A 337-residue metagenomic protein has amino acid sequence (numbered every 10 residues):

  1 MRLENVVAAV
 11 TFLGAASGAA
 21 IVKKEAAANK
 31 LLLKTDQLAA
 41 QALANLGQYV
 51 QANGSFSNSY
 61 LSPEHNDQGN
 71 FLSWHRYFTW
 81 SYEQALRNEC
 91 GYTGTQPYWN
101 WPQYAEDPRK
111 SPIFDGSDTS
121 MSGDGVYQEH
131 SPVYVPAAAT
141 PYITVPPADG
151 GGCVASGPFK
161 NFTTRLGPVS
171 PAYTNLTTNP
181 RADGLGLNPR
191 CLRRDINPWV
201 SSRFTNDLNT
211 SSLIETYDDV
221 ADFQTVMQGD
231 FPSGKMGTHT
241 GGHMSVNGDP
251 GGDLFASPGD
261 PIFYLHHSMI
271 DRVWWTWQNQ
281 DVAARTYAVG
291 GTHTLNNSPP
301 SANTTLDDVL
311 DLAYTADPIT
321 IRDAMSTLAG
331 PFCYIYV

Functional and structural regions predicted by a protein language model:
M1-K24: Fungal secretory targeting signals
A19-V337: C-terminal accessory segments of proteins
